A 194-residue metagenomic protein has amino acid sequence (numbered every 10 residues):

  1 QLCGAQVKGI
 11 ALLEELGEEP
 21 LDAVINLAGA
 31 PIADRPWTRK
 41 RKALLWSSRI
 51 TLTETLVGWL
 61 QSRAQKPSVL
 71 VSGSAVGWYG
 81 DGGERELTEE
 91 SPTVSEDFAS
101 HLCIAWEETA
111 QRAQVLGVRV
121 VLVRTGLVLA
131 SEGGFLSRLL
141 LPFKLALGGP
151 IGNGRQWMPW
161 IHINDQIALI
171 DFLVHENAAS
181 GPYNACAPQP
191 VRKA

Functional and structural regions predicted by a protein language model:
L2-T55: NAD(P)H-binding glycine-rich loop region in Rossmannoid oxidoreductase-like domains and their noncatalytic homologs
G29-P31, V76, V128: Short glycine-rich anion-binding loops that position phosphate/pyrophosphate groups of nucleotides and phosphorylated
A33-R35, Y79-D81, S131: Glycine/Thr-rich phosphate-binding loops of Rossmann-like dinucleotide-binding domains
S47, G83-L122: Catalytic helix-loop patch of NAD(P)-dependent Rossmann-fold dehydrogenases
E54-D97: Conserved Rossmann-fold NAD(P)-dependent oxidoreductase catalytic core, especially the SDR/UDP-sugar
A113-L122, G126-W157, I163: NAD(P)-dependent short-chain dehydrogenase/reductase
L140-G149, R155-P190: Alpha-helical substrate-binding/gating segment
